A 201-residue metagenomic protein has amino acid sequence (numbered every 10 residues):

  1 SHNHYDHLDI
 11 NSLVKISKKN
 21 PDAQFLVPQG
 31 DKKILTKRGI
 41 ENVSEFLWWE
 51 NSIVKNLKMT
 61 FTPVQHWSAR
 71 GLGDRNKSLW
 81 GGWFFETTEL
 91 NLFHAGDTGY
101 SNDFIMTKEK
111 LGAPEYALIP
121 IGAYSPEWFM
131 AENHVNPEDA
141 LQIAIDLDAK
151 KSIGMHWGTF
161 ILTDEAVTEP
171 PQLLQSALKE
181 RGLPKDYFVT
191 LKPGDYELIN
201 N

Functional and structural regions predicted by a protein language model:
S1-K19: Di-metal (Zn2+ and/or Mg2+/Mn2+) metal-binding site signature of metallo-dependent hydrolases with the MBL/beta-CASP
H2-H7, H66-S68, H94, H134 (+1 more regions): Histidine-centered active-site/metal-ligand motif
Y5, D31-K32, E50: Alpha-helix capping/helix-boundary segments
S12, Q24-L26, G30-K33, N91 (+1 more regions): Cap/insert and terminal regions of metallo-dependent hydrolase folds
L13-D22, E86-L92: Short, surface-exposed connector motifs at secondary-structure boundaries
L35-L47: Helix-loop-beta element that forms the nucleotide-linked donor phosphate-binding surface in glycosyltransferases
V43, M59, Y187-F188: Generic structural signal for residues in well-ordered beta-strands
F46-G112, S176, P193-N201: Core dinuclear metal-dependent hydrolase active-site scaffold
